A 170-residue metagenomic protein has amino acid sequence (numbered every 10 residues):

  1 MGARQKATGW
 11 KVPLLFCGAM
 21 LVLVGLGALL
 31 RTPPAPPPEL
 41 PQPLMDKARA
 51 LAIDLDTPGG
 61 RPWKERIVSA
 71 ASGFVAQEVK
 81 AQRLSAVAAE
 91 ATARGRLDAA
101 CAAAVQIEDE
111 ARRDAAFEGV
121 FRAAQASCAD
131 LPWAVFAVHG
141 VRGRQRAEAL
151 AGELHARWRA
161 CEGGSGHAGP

Functional and structural regions predicted by a protein language model:
M1-K6: Juxtamembrane low-complexity tails/linkers enriched in Ser/Thr-Pro and polybasic
K11, L15-P170: Non-catalytic tandem-repeat scaffold regions and their flanking low-complexity/translocation tails
